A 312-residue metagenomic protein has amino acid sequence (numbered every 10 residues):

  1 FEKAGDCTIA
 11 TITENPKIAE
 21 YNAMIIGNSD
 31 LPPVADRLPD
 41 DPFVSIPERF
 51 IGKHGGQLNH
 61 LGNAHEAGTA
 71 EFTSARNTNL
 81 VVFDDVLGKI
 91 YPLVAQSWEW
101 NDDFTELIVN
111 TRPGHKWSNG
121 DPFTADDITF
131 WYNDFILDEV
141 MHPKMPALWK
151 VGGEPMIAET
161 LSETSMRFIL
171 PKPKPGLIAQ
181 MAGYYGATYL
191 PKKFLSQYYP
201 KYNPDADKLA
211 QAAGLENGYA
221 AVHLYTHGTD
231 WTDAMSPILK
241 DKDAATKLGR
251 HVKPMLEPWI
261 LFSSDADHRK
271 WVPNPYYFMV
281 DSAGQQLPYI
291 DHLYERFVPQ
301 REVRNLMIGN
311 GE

Functional and structural regions predicted by a protein language model:
F1-V34: N-terminal low-complexity, Pro/Thr/Ser-rich intrinsically disordered segments that act as propeptides or flexible
G27-N28, P32-D102, P254-M255: N-terminal lobe/hinge region of extracytoplasmic solute-binding protein
G52-E66, Q96, E106-V109, I128-W131 (+4 more regions): Short, well-ordered beta-strand elements
S97-M141, R167, L177, R304-M307: Aromatic- and charge-enriched surface segment that lines or borders ligand/interaction sites
T111-P113, T246-R250, N274-E312: Ligand-site clamp/hinge motif
W131, F135-M145, A158-T160, I260-Y276 (+1 more regions): Extracellular/periplasmic solute-recognition and catalytic clefts
A147-S236: Surface-exposed binding/hinge segments that line and control ligand-binding clefts or catalytic entry sites
A220-R269: Long, low-complexity, polar/charged, intrinsically disordered or flexibly structured peripheral segments
